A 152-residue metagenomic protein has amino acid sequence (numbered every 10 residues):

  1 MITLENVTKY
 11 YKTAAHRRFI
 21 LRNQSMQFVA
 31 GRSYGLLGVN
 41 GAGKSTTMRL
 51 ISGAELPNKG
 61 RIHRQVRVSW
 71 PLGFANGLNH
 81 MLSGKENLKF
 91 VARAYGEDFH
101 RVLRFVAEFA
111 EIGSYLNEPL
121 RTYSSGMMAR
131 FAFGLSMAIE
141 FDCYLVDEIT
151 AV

Functional and structural regions predicted by a protein language model:
M1-L4, K9-G35: A short, flexible loop at the N-terminus of ABC-type nucleotide-binding domains that lies
Y10-A14, R67-V152: ABC-family P-loop ATPase nucleotide-binding domains
Q24, L50, K59-R61, G134 (+1 more regions): Short, flexible, glycine/charge-rich loop motifs used to bind or transfer phosphoryl groups or to couple energy/partner
S25, S45, S124-S125: Short linear Ser/Thr-Pro motifs
A30-L37, A42-R93: ABC ATPase nucleotide-binding domain signature region
